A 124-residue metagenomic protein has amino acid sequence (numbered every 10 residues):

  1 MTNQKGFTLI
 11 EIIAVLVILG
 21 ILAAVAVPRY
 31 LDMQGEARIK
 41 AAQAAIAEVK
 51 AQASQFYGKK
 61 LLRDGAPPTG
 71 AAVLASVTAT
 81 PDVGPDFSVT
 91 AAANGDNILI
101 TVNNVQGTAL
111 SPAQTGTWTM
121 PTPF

Functional and structural regions predicted by a protein language model:
T2-Y30: N-terminal single-pass transmembrane signal-anchor helix
N3, R38, E48, T101-V102 (+1 more regions): Generic N-terminal leader/processing signal
I13-V17, A37, A41-A44, I100-Q106: Short, charged low-complexity linear motifs
L19-I21, I46-A47, V77, G107-A109: Alpha-helical interaction segments
A37-D64: Membrane-proximal N-terminal amphipathic helix
G58-T108, F124: Extracellular/periplasmic head regions of type IV pilus-like filament subunits
S111-F124: Short, low-complexity, Pro/Ser/Thr/Gly-rich segments in the mature regions of secreted, periplasmic
